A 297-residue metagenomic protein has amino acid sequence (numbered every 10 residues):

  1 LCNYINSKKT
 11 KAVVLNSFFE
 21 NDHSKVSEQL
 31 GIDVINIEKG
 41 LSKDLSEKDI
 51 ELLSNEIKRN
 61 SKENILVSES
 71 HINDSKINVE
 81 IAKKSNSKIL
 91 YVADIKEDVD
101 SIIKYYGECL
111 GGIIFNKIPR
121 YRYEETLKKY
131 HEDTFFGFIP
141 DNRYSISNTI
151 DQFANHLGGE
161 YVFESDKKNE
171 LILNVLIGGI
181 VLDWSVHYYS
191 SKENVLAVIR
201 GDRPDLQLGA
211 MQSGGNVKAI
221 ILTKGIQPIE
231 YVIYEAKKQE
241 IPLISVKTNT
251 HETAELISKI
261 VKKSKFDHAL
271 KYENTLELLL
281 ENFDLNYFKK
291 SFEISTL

Functional and structural regions predicted by a protein language model:
L1-I57, E108: N-terminal phosphate/diphosphate-binding loop that engages ATP/GTP or pyrophosphate donors across diverse enzyme folds
C2, S70-F138, N142, D202-V261: Conserved catalytic-core segment of NTP-binding enzymes
N6-S7, I57-K62, K83-S85, Y106-E108 (+2 more regions): Flexible, charged surface loops at secondary-structure boundaries
A12, E63-S68, I89, N194-I199: Generic beta-sheet signal
G40-D44, N142-S147, N169, N249-A254: A short acidic, often aromatic-flanked loop/helix-cap motif at beta-alpha or helix-coil junctions that lines enzyme
D44-K83: Phosphate-binding/switch loop-helix module in NTP-utilizing enzymes
S147-N169: Active-site loop ensemble at the mouth of alpha/beta enzyme cores that anchors a bound cofactor
E170-L297: P-loop NTP-binding site
